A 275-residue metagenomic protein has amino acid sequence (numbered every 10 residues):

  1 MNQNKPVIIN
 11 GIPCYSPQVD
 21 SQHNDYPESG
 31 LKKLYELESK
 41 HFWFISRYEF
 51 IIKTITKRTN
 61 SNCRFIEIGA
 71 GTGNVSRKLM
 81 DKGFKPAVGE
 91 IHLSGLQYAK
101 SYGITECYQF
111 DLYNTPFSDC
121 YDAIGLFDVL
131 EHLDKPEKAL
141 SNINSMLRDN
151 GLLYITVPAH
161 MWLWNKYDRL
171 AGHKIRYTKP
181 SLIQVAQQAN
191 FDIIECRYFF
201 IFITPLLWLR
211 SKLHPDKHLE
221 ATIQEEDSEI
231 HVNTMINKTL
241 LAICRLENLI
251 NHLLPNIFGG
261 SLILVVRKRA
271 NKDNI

Functional and structural regions predicted by a protein language model:
M1-F127, K138-L140, E225, E229-T234 (+3 more regions): Conserved N-terminal segment of class I S-adenosyl-L-methionine
Y35-E36, L153-I175, K179-Q187: Short, glycine-/aromatic-enriched active-site segment of Class I SAM-dependent methyltransferases
S39, N248-L254: Short, P/G- and charge-enriched loop/turn segments at secondary-structure junctions
F127-L130, T156: Residues lining the SAM
E137-L152: A short glycine-rich, Lys/Arg-flanked "PGG" loop and its adjoining helix->strand segment in the class I
F191-I201: Conserved S-adenosyl-L-methionine
L206-A242: C-terminal helical/coil "lid" or tail adjacent to the Rossmann-like core of SAM-dependent
